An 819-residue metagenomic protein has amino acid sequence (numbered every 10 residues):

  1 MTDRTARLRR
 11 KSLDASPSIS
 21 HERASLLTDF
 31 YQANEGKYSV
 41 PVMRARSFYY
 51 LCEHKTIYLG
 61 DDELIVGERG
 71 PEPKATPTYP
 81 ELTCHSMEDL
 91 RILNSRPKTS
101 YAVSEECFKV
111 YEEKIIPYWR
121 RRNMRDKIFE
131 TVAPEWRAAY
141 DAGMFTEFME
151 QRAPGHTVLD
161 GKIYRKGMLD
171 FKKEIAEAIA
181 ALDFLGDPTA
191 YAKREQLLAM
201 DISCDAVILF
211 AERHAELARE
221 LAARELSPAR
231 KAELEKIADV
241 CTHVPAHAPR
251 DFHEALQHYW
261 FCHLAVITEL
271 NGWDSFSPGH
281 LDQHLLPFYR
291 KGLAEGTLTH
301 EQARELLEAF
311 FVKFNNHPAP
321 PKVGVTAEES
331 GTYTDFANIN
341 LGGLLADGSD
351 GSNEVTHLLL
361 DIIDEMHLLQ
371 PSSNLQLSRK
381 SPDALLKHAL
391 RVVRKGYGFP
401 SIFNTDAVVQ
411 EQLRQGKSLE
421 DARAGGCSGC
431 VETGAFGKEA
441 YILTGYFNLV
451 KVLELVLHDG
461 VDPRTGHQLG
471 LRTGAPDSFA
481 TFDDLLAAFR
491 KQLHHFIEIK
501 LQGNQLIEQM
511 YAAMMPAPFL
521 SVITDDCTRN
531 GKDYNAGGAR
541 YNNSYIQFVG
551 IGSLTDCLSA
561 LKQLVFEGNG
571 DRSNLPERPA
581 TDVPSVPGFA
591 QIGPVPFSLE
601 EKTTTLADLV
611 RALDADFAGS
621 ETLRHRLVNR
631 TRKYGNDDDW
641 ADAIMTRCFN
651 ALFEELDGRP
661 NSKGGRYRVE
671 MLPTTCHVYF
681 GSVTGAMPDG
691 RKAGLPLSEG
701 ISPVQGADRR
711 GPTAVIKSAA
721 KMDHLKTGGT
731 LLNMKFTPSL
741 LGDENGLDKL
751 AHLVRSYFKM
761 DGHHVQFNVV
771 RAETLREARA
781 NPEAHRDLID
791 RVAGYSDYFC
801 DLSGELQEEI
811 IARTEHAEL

Functional and structural regions predicted by a protein language model:
M1-M200, A229, E233-K236, V240-H243 (+2 more regions): Conserved catalytic cores of very large enzyme subunits
L198-L209: Extended non-globular scaffold/tether segments
L209, R213-E216, E220, K236: Extended, non-transmembrane alpha-helical coiled-coils
A222-A229: A conserved hydrophobic secondary-structure block that centers on an alpha-helix together with its immediately flanking
N574-P596: Intrinsic disorder/low-complexity segments
